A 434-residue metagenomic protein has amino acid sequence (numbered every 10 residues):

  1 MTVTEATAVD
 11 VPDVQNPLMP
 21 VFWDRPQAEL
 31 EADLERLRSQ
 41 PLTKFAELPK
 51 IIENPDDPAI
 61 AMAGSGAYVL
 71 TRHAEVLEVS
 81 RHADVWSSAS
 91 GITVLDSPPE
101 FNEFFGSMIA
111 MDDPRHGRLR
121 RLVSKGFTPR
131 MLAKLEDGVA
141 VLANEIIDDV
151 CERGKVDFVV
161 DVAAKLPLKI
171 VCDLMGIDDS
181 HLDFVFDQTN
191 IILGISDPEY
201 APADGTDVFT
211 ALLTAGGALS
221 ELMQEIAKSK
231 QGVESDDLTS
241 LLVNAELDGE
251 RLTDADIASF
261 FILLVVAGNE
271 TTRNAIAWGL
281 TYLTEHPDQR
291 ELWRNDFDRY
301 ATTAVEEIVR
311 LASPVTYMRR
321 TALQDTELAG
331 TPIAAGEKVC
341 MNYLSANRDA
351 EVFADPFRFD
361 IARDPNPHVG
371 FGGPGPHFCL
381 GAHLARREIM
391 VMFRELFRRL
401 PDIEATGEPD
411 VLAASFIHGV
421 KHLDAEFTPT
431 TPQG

Functional and structural regions predicted by a protein language model:
M1-G434: Cytochrome P450
